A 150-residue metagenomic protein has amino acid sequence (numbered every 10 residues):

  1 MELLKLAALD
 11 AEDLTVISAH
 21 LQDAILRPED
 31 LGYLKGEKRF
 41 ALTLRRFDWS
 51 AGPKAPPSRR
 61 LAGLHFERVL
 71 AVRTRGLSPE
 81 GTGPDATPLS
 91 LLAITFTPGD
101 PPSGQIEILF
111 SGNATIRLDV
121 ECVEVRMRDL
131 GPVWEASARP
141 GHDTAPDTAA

Functional and structural regions predicted by a protein language model:
M1-A150: Surface-exposed, interaction-prone regions used to assemble/regulate multi-protein complexes
